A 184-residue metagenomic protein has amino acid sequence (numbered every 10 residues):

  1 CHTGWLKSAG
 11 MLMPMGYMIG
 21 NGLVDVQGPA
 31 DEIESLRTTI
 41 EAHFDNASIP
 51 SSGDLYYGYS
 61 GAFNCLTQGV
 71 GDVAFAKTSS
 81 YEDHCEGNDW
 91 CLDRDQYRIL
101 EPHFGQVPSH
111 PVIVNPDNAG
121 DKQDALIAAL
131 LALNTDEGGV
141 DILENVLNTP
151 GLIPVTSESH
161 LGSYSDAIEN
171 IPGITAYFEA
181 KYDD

Functional and structural regions predicted by a protein language model:
C1-F63, Q68, D141, T149-P150 (+2 more regions): Bilobed "Venus flytrap"/periplasmic-binding protein-like clamshell domains and structurally analogous long
C1-H2, D72-A76, I113: Structural recognition of the beta-strand scaffold that forms the well-ordered cores of secreted hydrolase catalytic
W5-A9, S79-E82, D117-G120: Solvent-exposed loop/turn segments at secondary-structure junctions within structured extracellular/periplasmic domains
Y17-G20, Y59-D95: A ligand-binding cleft/hinge motif common to bilobed small-molecule-binding domains
L23, G71, D117, L131: Residue-level marker of positions within ordered structural domains that often coincide with functionally constrained
D25-P50, C85-I127, T149: Periplasmic-binding protein-like
A119-D184: An extracytoplasmic/periplasmic, membrane-proximal ligand-sensing/linker region
